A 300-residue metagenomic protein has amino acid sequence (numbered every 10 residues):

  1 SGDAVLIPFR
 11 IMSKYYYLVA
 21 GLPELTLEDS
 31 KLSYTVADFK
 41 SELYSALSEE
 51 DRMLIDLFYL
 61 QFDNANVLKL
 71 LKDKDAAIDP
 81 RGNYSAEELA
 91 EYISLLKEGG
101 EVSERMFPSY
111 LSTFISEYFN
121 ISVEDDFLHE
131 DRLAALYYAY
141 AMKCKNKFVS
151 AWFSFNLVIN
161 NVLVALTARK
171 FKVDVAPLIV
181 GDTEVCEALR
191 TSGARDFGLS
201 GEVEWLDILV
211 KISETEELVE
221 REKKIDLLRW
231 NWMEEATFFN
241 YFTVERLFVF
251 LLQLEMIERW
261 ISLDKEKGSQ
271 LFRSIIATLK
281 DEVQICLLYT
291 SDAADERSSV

Functional and structural regions predicted by a protein language model:
S1-I11: Short, Lys/Arg-enriched N-terminal segments with co-localized hydrophobic residues within the first ~10-30 amino acids
F9, D281-V283: Polyanionic, low-complexity segments and short acidic motifs
Y15, P23, L27-I93: An N-terminal, globular interaction/scaffold subdomain
Y16-E24, D56-L60, A65-K72, S94-L95 (+3 more regions): Short, hydrophobic/amphipathic alpha-helical patches that form generic packing surfaces within helical domains
K72-L128, V173: Long acidic/polar interaction regions in large eukaryotic complex-forming proteins
N120-I275: A contiguous, surface-oriented mixed alpha/beta subdomain in the mid-to-C-terminal portion of proteins that forms
Y289-E296: Conserved small/polar residues in nucleotide/adenosyl-binding loops
